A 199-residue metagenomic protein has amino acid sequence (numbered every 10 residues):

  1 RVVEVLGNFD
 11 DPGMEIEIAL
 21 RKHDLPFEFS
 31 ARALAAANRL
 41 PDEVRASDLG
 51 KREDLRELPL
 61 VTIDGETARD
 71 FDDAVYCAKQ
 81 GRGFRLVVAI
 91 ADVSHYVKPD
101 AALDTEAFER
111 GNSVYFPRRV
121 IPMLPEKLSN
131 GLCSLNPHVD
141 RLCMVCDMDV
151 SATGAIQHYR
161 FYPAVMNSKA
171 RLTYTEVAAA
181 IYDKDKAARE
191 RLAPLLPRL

Functional and structural regions predicted by a protein language model:
R1-V87, S94-V139, R171, A178-A180 (+1 more regions): Charge-lined substrate channels and their catalytic hotspots, especially those that engage the 3′ end of RNA
V3-V5, R82-V88, T153-V165: Short, well-ordered strand-loop elements centered on a beta-strand within folded domains, enriched for acidic residues
D140-L199: Polynucleotide-recognition surfaces of large bacterial nucleic-acid defense/processing enzymes
